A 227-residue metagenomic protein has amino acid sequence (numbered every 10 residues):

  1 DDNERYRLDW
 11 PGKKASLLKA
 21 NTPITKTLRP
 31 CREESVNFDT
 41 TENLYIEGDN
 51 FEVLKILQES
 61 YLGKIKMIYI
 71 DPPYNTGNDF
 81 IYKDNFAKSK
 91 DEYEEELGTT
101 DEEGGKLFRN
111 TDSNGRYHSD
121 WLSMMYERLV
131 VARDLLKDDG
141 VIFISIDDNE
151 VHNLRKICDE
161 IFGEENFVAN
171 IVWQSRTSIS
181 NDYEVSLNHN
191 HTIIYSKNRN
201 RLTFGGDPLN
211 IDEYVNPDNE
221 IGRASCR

Functional and structural regions predicted by a protein language model:
D1-Y69, Y74-E127: DnaQ-like (DEDDh/DEDDy) 3′-5′ exonuclease domain used for proofreading and 3′-end trimming on nucleic acids
E42-L44, K64-P72, D139-F143, V151 (+3 more regions): Beta-sheet entry/capping signal
N50, S60, S123-E127, N149-L154 (+2 more regions): Short, glycine/acidic-rich beta->alpha junctions
N50-F51, I70-D79, N85, V141 (+4 more regions): An acidic- and aromatic-residue-enriched active-site/binding cleft used to recognize and process polar
L57, G77-A87, L154-K156, N170 (+2 more regions): Short, solvent-exposed loop/turn and secondary-structure capping segments
D101-E102, F108-I171: Conserved Class I SAM-dependent methyltransferase catalytic core
E160, N166-E184, N188: Short, surface-exposed recognition loops and adjoining beta-strand edges that mediate ligand/DNA contacts, enriched
S178-R227: Flexible, glycine-/basic-rich loop-and-beta segments that form/coincide with the SAM-dependent methyltransferase
